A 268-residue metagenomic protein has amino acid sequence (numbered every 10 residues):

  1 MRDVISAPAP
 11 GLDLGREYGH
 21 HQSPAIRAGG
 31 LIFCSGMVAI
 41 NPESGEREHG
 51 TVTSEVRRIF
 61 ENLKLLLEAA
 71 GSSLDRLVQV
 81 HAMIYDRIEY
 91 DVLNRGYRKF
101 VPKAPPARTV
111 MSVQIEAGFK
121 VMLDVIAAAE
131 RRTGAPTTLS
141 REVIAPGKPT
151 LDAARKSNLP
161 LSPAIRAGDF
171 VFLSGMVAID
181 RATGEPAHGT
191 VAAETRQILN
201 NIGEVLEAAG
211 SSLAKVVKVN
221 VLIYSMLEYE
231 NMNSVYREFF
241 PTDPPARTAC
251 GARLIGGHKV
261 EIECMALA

Functional and structural regions predicted by a protein language model:
M1-E61, L65-V78, I84-N200, E204-V217 (+1 more regions): N-terminal presequence-like segments and the immediate start of the first folded domain
